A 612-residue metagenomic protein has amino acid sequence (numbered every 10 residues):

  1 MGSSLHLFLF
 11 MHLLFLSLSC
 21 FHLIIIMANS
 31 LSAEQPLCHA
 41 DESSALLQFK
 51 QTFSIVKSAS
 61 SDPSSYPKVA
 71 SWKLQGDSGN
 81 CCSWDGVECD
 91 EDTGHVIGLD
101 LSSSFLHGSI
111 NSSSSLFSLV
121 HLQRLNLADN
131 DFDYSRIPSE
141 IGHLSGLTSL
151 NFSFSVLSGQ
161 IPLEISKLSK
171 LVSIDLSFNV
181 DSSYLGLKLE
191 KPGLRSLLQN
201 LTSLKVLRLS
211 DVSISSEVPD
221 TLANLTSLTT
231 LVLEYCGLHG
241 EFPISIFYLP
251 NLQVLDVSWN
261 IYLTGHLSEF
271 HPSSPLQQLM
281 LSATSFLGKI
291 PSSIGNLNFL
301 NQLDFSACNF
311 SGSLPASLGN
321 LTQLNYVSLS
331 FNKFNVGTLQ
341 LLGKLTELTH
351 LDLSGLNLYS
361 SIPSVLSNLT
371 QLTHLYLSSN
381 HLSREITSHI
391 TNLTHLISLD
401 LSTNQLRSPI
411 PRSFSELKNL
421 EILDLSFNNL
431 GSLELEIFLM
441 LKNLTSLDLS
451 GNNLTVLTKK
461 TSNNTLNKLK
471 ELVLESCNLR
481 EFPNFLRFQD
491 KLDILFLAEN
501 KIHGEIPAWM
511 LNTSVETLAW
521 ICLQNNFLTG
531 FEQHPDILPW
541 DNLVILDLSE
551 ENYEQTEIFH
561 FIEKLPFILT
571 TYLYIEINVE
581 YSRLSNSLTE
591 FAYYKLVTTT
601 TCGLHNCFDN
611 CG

Functional and structural regions predicted by a protein language model:
M1-G612: Plant-biased, solvent-exposed loop and capping regions within N-terminal extracellular ligand-binding ectodomains
